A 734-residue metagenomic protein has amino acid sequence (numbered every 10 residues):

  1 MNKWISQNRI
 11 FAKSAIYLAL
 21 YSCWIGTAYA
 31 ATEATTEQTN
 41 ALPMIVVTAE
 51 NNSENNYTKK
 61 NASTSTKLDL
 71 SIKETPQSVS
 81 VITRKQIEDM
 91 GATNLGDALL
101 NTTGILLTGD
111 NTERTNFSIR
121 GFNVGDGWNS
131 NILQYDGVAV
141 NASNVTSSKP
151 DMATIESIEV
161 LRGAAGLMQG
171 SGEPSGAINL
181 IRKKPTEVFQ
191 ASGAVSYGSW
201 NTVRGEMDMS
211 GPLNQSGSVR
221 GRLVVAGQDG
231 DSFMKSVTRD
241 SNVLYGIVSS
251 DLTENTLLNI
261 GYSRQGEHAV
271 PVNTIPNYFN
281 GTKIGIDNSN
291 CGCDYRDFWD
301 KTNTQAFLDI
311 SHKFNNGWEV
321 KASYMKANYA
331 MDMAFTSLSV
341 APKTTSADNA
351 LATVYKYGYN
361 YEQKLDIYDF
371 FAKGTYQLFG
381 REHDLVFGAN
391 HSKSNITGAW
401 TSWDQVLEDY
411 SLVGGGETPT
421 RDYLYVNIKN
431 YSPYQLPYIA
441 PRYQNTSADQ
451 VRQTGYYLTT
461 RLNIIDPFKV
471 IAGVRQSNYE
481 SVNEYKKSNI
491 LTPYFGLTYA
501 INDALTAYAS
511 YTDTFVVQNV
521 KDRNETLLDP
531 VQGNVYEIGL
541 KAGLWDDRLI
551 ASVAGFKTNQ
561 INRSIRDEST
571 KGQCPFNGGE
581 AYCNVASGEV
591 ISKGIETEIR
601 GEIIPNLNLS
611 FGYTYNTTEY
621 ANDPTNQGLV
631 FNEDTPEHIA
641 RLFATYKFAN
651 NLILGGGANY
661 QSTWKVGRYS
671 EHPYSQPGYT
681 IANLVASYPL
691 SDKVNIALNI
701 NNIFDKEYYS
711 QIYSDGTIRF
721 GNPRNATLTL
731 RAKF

Functional and structural regions predicted by a protein language model:
M1-M90, G96-G104: N-terminal Sec signal peptide and the immediately downstream disordered periplasmic leader that contains the TonB box
V81-R84, N101, N116-A164: Periplasmic plug
N144, A153-E156, L167-G246, L252-T256 (+2 more regions): Outer-membrane beta-barrel translocator/receptor signature
Q228-S232, L244-K313, K326-L365, Y410-D449 (+2 more regions): Acidic/polar loop-and-plug regions of large Gram-negative outer-membrane beta-barrel proteins
D251-T253, Q363, E382-S394, T401 (+5 more regions): Structural signature of Gram-negative outer-membrane beta-barrels, strongest in the C-terminal barrel of TonB-dependent
S311-N315, E319-S337, Q532-A621, N699: Membrane-embedded beta-barrel scaffold of Gram-negative outer-membrane proteins
I465-P467, V585-Y669, N695, F704-E707 (+1 more regions): Gram-negative outer-membrane beta-barrel transporters
Q661-G667, S687-F734: C-terminal beta-signal and adjacent terminal beta-strands/loops of Gram-negative outer-membrane beta-barrel proteins
